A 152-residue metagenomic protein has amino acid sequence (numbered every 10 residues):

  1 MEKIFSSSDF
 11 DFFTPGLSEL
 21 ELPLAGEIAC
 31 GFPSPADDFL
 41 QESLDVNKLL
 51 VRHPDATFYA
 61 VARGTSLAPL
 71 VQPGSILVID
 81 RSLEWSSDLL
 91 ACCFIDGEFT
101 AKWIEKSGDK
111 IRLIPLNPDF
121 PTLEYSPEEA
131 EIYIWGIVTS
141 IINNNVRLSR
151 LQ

Functional and structural regions predicted by a protein language model:
M1-L67, S140-Q152: Short, positionally conserved secondary-structure boundary motifs
T57, S86-L90: Short, hydrophobic/aromatic-rich segments at coil-to-beta transitions
T65-A68, L89-A101, E105-I111: Short, compositionally biased
V71, E84-W85: Short, well-ordered loop/turn sites that connect or cap secondary structure elements
G74-I76, L89: Structural motif
V78-I79, C92: Hydrophobic beta-strand signal
K106-Q152: Glycine- and charge-enriched low-complexity intrinsically disordered segments
